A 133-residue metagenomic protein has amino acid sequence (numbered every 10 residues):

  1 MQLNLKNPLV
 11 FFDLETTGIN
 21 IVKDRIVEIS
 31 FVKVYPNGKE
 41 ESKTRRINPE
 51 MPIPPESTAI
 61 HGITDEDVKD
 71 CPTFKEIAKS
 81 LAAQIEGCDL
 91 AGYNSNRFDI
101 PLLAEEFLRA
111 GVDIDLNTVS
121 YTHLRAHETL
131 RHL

Functional and structural regions predicted by a protein language model:
M1-N117: Conserved non-catalytic scaffold segment of RNase H-like nuclease domains
T122-H132: Conserved small/polar residues in nucleotide/adenosyl-binding loops
